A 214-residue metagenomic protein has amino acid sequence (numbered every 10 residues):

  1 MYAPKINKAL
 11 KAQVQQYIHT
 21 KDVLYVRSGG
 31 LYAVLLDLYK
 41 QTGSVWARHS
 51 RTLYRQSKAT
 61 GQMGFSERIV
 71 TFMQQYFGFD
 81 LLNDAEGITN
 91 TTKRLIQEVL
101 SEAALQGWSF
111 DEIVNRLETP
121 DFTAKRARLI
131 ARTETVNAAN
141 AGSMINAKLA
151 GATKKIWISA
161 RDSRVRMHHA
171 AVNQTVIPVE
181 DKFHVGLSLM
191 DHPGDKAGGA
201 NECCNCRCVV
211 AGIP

Functional and structural regions predicted by a protein language model:
M1-F122, R126, I213-P214: N-terminal leader/targeting and assembly helices and adjacent pre-domain segments
F122, R126-P214: Acidic, glycine-rich two-metal-ion catalytic cores of nucleic acid-processing enzymes
